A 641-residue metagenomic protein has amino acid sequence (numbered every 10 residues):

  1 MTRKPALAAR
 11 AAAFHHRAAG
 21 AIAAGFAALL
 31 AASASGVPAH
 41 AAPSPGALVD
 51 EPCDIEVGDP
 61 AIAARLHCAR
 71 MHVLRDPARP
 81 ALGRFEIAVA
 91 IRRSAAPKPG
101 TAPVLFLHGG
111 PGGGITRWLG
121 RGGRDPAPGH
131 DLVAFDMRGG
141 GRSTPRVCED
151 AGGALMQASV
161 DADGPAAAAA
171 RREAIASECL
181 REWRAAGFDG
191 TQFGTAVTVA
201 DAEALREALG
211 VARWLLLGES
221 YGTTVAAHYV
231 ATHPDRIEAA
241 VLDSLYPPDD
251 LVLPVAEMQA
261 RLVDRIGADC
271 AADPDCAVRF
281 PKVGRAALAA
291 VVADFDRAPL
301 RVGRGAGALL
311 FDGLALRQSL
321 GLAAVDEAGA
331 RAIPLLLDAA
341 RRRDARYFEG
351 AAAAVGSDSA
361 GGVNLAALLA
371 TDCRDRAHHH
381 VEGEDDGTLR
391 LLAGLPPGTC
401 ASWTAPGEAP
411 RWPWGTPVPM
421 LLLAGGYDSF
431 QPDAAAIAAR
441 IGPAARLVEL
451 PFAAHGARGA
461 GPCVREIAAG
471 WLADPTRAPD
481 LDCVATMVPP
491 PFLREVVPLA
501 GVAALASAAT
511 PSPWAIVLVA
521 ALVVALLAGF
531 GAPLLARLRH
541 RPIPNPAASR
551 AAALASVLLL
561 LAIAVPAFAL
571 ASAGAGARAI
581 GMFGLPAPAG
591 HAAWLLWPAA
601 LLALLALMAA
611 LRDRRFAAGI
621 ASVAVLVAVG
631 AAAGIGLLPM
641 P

Functional and structural regions predicted by a protein language model:
K4-A23: Bacterial N-terminal signal peptides that target proteins for export
A13, A18, L29, A102-L105: Exposed boundary/loop context
F14-H15, A39, A330, H378: Intrinsically disordered, low-complexity cationic segments
A21-S33: Bacterial N-terminal signal peptides
A34-A41: Boundary at the C-terminal end of the N-terminal hydrophobic targeting segment
A42-L310, A370-D372, R376-I441, A445-P641: Gly/Pro-rich cap/lid or specificity-loop segments adjacent to the active site
P248-V252, A293-T388: Substrate-gating cap/lid region and adjacent catalytic-acid/histidine neighborhood within extracellular/lumenal
